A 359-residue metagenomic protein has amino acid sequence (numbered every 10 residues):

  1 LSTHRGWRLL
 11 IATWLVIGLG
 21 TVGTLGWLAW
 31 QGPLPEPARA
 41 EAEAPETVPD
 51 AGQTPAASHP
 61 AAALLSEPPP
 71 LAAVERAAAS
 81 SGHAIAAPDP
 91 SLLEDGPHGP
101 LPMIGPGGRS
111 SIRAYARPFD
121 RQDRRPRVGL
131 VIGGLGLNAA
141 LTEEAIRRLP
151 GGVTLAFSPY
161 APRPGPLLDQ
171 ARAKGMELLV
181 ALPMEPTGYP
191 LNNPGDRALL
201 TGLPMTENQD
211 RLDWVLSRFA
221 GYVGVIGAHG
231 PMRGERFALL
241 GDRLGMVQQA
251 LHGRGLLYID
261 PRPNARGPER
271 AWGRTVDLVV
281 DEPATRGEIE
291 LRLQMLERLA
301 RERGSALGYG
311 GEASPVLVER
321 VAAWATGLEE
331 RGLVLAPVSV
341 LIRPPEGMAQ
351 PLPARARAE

Functional and structural regions predicted by a protein language model:
L1-I11: Short, low-complexity patches enriched in S/T/P/G
A12-L25: Hydrophobic membrane-insertion alpha-helices, especially the h-region of bacterial N-terminal signal peptides
W27-G105: Juxtamembrane proline-rich low-complexity "stalk" or linker regions positioned immediately after a signal peptide
R109-N193: Active-site beta->alpha N-cap acidic-glycine motif
V128-I132, V153-F157, L178-L182, V223-G227 (+4 more regions): Hydrophobic faces of well-ordered beta-strands that scaffold small-molecule active sites in alpha/beta enzyme cores
Y160-P164, T201-R211: Glycine-rich anion/phosphate-binding loops
T206-E290, G311-E329: Catalytic domains of cell-wall/extracellular-matrix polysaccharide-remodeling enzymes, centered on de-N-acetylation
V276-E359: C-terminal active-site rim and adjoining tail of enzyme catalytic domains
